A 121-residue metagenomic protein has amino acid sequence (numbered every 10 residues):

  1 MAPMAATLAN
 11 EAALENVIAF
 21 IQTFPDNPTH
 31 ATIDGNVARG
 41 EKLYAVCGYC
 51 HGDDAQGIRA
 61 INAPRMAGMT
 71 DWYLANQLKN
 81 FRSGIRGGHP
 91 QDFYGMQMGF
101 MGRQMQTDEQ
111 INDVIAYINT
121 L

Functional and structural regions predicted by a protein language model:
M1-L14, I21-F24, H30-D34, R59-R65 (+2 more regions): Axial heme c-ligation environment in periplasmic c-type cytochrome domains
N16, T32-Q56, T70: Sequence/structural segment immediately N-terminal to covalent heme-attachment motifs in c-type and related
F20, V46, N80: Solvent-exposed, charged/polar functional surfaces in cytosolic regulatory/catalytic domains
E41, A75, K79-R82: Class I S-adenosyl-L-methionine
G68-T70, Q77: Extracellular/lumenal glycan-associated surfaces
